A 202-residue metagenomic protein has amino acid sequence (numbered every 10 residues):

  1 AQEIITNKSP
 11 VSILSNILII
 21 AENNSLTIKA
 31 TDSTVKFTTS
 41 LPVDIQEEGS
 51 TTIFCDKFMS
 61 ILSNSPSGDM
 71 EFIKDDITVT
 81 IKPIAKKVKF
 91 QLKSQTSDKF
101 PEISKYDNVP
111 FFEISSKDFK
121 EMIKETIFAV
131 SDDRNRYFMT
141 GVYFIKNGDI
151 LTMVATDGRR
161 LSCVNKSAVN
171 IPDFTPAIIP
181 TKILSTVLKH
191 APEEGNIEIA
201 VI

Functional and structural regions predicted by a protein language model:
A1-I202: Structural preference for solvent-exposed beta-strand-turn elements and adjacent flexible terminal/loop segments within
